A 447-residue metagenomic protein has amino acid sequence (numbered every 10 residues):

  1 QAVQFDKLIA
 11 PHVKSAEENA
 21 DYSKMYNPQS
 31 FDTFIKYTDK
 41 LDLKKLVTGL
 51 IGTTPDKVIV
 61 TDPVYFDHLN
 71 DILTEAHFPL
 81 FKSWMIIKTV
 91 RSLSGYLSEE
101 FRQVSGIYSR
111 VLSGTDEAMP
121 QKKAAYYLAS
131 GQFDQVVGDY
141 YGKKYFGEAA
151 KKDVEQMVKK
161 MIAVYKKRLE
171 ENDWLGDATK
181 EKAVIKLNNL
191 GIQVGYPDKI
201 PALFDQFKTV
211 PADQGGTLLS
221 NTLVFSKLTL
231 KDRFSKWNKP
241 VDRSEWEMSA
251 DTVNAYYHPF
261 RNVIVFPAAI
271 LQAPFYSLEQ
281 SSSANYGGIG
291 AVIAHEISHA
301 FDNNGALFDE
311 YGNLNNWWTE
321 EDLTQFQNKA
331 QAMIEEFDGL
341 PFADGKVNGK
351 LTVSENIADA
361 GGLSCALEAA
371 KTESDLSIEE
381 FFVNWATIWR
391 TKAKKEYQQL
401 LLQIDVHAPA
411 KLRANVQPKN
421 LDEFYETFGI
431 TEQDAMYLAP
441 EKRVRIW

Functional and structural regions predicted by a protein language model:
Q1-K160, P197: Noncatalytic, helix-rich "gating/capping" subdomain that lines the substrate-entry/channel surface of large enzyme
P28, Y37-K40, G49-G52, I59-F66 (+3 more regions): Intrinsically disordered, low-complexity linker/terminal regions across diverse proteins
